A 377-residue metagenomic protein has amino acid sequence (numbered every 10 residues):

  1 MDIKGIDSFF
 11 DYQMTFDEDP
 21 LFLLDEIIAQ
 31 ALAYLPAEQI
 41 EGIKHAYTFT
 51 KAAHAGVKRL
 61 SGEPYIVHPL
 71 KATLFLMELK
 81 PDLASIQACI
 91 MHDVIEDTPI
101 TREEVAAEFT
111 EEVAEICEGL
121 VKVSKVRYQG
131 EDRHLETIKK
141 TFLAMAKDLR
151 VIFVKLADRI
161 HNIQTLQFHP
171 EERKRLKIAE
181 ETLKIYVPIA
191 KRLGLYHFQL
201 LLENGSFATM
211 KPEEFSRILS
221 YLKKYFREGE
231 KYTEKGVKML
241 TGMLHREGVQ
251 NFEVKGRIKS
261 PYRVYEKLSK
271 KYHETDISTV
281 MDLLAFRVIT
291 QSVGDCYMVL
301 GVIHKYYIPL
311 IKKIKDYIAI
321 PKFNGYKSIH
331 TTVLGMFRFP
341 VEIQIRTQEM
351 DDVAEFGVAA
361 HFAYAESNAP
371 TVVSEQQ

Functional and structural regions predicted by a protein language model:
D2-I6, Q13-A37, K51-R59, I66-L79 (+8 more regions): Nucleic-acid processing machinery
E41-T48: N-terminal glycine-rich anion-binding loops that anchor highly charged ligand groups
T48, L74, E115-E118: Generic alpha-helical structural context detector
S85-D93, K155: Short alpha-helical catalytic segment bearing the HExxH-like zincin motif of zinc-dependent metalloproteases
H92-G119, L195: Hydrophobic or amphipathic alpha-helical targeting/insertion segments
K122: Aromatic/histidine-rich interaction motifs
